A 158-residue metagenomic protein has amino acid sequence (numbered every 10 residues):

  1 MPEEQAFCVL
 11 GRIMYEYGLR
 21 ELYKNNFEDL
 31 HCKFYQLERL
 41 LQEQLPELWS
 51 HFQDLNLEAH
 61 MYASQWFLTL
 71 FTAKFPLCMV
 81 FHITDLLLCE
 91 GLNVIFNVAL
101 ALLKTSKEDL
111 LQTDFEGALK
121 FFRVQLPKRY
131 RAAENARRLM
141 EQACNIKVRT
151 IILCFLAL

Functional and structural regions predicted by a protein language model:
M1-L158: Helix-rich, well-folded core regions that mediate interactions or catalysis
